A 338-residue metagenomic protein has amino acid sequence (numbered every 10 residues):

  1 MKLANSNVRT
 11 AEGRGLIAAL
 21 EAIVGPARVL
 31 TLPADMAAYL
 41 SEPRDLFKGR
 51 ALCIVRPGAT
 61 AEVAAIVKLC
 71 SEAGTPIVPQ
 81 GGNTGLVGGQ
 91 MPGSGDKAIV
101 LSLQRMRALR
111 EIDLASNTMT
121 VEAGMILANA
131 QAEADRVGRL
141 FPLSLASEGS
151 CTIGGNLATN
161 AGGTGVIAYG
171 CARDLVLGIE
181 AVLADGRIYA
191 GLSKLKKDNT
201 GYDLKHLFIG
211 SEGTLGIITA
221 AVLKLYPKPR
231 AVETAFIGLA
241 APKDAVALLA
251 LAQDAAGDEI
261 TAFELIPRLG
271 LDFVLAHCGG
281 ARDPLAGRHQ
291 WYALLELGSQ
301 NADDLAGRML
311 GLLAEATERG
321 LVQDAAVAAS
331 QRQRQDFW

Functional and structural regions predicted by a protein language model:
M1-W338: Noncatalytic alpha-helical scaffold of FAD-dependent oxidoreductases
